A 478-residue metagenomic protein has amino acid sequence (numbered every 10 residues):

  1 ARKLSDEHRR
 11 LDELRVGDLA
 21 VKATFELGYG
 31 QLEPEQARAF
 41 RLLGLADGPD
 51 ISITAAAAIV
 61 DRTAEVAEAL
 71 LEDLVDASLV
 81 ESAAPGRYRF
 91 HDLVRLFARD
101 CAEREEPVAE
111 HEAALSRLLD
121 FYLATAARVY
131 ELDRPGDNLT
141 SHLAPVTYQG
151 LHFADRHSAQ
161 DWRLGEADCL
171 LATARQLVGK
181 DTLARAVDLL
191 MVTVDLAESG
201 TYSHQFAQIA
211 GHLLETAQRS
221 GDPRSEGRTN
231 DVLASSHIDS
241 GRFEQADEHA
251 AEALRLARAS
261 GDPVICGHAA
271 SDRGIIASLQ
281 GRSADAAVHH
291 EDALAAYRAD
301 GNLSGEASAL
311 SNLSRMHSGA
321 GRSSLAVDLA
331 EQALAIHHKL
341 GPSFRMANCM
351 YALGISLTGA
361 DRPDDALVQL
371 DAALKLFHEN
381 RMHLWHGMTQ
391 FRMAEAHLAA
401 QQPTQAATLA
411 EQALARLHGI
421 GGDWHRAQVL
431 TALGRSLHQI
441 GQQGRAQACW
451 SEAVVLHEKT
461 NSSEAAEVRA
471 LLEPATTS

Functional and structural regions predicted by a protein language model:
A1-Q36, I59, D137-F153: Loop-to-helix "switch" segment enriched in basic and acidic residues adjacent to catalytic/ligand pockets
Y29-A124, A186, L190: C-terminal boundary/linker of central alpha/beta nucleotide-binding cores
A37-A46, F97, C101, L115 (+6 more regions): Short, well-ordered secondary-structure microsegments that present a prominent hydrophobic/aromatic side chain
E110, W162-G165, R185, Y202-Q205 (+8 more regions): Structural signature of alpha-solenoid helical repeat junctions
G179-D181, G200, T216-D222, L256-D262 (+6 more regions): Short coil/turn linkers that connect adjacent helices within long alpha-helical scaffolds, especially alpha-solenoid
E226-H237, F243, H249, L256 (+16 more regions): TPR/Sel1-like alpha-solenoid repeat signature
A415, G419-S478: C-terminal non-catalytic interaction modules
